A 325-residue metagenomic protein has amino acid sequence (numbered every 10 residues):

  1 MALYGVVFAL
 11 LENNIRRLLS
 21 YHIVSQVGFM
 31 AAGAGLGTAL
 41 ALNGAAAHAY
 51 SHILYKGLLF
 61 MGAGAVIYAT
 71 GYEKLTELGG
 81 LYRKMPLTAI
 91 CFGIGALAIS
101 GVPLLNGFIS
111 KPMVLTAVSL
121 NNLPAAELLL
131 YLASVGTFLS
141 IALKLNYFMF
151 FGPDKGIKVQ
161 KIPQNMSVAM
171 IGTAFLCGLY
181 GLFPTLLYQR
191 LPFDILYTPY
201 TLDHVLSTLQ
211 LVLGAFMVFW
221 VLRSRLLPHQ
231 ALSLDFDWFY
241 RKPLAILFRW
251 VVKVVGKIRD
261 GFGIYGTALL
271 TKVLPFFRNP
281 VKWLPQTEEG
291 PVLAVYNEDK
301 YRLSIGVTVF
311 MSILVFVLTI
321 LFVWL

Functional and structural regions predicted by a protein language model:
M1-N165, L182: Hydrophobic transmembrane alpha-helices and their helix-loop junctions in integral membrane proteins
I90-G93, I171-F175, T308-F316: Alpha-helical transmembrane segments
A98-M113, A174-I195, Y265-K272, L318-V323: Alpha-helical transmembrane segments and their membrane-interface junctions in multi-pass membrane proteins
A117-E127, D194-T208, E298-D299: Membrane-interface segments at the starts/ends of alpha-helical transmembrane spans
V135-T137, A174-C177, L209-M217, L314-L321: Hydrophobic cores of alpha-helical transmembrane segments in multi-pass integral membrane proteins
L145, A215-L227, T319-V323: Alpha-helical transmembrane segments
Q160-A215: Hard-cation-handling environments
Q189-L202, L226-L325: Aromatic-capped, Gly/Pro-kinked transmembrane alpha-helices
